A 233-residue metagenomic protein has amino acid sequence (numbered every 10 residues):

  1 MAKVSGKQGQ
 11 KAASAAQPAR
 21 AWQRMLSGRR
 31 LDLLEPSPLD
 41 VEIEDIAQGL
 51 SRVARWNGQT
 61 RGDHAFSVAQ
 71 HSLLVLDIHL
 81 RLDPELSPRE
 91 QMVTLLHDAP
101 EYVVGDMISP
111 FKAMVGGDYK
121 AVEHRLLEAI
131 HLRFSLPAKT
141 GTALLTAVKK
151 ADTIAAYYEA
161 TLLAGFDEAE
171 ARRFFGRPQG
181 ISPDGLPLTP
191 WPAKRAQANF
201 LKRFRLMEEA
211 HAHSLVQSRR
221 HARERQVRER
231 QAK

Functional and structural regions predicted by a protein language model:
A2-K233: Metal-dependent phosphohydrolase cores
